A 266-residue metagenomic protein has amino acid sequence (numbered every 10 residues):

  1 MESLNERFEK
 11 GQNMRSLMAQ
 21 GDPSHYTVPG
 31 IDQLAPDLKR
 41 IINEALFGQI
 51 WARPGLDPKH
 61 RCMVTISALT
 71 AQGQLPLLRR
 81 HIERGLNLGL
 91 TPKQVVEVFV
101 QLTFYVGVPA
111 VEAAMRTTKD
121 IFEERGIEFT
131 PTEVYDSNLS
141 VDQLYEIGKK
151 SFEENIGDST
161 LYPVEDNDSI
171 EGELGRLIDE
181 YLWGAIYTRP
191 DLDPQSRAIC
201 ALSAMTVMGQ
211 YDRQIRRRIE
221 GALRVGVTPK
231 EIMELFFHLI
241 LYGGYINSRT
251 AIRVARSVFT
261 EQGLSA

Functional and structural regions predicted by a protein language model:
M1-P58, V111-P194, V207, R216 (+2 more regions): Acidic, glycine/proline-rich low-complexity segments that act as flexible tails and inter-domain linkers
D57, G89-K93, D193, G226-M233: Helix N-cap / loop-to-helix initiation motif
H60-L69, V95-F99, S196-T206, I215 (+2 more regions): Short, structured motif recognition centered on aromatic/hydrophobic residues
Q72: Short, solvent-exposed interaction modules
P76-T91, R216-R217: Mid-chain, well-packed structural core segment of small domains
V95, L102, L192, I232 (+2 more regions): Fold-core signature of tandem repeat domains
V106-P109: Substrate/cofactor-recognition hotspot
G244: Terminal recognition/anchoring or ligand-binding modules at protein termini
